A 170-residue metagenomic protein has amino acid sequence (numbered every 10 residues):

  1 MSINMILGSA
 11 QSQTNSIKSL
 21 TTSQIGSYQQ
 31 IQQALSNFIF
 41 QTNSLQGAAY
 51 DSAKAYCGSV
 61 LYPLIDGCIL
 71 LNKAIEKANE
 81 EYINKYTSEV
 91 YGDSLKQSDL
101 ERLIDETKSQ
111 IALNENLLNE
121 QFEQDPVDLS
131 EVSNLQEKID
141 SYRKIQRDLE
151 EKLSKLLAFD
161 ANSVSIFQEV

Functional and structural regions predicted by a protein language model:
M1-V170: N-terminal secretion-targeting helices of virulence/extracellular proteins, encompassing both classical Sec signal
